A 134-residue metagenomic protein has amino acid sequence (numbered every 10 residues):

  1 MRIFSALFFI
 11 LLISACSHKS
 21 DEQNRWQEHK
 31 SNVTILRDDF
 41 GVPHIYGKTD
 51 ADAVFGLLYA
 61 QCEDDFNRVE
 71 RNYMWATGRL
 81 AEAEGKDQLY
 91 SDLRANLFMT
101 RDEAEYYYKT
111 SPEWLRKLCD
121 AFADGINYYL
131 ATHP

Functional and structural regions predicted by a protein language model:
R2-F9: Sec-dependent signal peptide recognition, specifically the positively charged N-region followed immediately by
I10-L11, H44: Ordered hydrophobic segments in well-structured contexts
S14-A15: C-terminal motif of bacterial Sec signal peptides marking the signal peptidase cleavage site
Q23-P134: Flexible, non-catalytic peripheral segments of proteins
